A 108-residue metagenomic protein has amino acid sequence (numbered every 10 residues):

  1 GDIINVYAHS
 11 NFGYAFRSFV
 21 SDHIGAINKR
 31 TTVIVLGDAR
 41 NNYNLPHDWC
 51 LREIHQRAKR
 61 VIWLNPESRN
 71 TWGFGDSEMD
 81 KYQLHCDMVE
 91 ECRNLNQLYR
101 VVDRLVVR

Functional and structural regions predicted by a protein language model:
G1-T31, E67-S68, G73-F74: Von Willebrand factor
F16-R60, E91, V101-R108: Exposed acidic/Ser/Thr-rich ligand/metal-binding surfaces
R52-R108: Von Willebrand factor type A / integrin I
